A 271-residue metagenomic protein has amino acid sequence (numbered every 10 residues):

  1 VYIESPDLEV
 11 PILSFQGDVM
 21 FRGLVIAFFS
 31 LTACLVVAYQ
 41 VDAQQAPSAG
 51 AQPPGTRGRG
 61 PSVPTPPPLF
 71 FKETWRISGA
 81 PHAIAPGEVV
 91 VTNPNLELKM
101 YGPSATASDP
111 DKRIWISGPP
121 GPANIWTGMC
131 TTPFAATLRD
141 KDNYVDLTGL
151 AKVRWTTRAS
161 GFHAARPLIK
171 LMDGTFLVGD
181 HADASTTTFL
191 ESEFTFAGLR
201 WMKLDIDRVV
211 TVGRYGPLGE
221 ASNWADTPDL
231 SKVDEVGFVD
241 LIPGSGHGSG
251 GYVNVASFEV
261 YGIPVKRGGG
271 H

Functional and structural regions predicted by a protein language model:
V1-V19: Short, Lys/Arg-enriched N-terminal segments with co-localized hydrophobic residues within the first ~10-30 amino acids
E4, R22-G23, A46-P47: Absolute N-terminal positional cue centered near the fourth residue
P6, F15, L31, A49-A51 (+1 more regions): Compositionally biased regions
D18-F28: Bacterial N-terminal signal peptides that target proteins for export
A27-V36: Bacterial N-terminal signal peptides
V36-D42: Sec/Tat signal peptide C-region and signal peptidase I cleavage site
Q44-H271: Beta-rich carbohydrate-recognition modules and glycan-binding surfaces
